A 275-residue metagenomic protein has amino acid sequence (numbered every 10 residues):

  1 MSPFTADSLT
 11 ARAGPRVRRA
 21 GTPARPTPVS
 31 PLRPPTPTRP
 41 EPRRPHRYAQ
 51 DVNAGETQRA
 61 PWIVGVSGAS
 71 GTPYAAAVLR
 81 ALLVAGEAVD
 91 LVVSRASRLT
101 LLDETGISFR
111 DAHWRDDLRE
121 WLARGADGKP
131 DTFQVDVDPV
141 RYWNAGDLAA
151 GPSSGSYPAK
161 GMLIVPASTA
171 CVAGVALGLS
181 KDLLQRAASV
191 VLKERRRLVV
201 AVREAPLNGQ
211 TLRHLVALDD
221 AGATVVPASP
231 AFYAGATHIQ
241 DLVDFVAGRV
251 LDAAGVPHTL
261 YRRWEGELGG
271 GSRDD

Functional and structural regions predicted by a protein language model:
F4-H46: Compositionally biased, low-complexity flexible segments
Y48-L198, P206-D275: A cross-family phosphate/adenosyl-ligand binding-site feature
